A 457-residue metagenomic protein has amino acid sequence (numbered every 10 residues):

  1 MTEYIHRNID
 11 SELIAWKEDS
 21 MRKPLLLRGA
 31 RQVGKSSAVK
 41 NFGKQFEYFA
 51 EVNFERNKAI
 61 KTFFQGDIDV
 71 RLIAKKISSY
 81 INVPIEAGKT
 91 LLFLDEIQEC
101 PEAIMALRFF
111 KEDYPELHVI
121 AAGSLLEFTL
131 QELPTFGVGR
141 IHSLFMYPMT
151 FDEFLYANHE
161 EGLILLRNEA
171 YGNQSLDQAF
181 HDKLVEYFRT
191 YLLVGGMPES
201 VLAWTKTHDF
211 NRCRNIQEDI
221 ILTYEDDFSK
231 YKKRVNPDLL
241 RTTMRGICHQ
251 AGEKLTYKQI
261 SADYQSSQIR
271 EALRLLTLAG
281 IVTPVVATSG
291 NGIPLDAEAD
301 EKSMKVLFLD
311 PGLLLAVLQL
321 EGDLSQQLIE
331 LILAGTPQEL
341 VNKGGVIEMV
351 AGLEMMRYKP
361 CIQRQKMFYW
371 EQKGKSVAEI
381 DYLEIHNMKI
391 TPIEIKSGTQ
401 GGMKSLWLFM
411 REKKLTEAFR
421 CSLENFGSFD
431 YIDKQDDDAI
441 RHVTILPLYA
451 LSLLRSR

Functional and structural regions predicted by a protein language model:
M1-W16: N-terminal pre-Walker A segment at the start of P-loop NTPase domains
K35: Conserved lysine of the Walker
A38, F42: Hydrophobic positions on the alpha1 helix immediately C-terminal to the Walker A/P-loop
R56-G88: Short glycine-rich substrate-engagement loop in P-loop NTPases that contacts/grips substrate
Q131-H249: Interdomain motor-coupling "hinge/lid" segment immediately C-terminal to the ATP-binding subdomain of NTP-driven enzymes
V201-A378, E384: Accessory nucleic acid-recognition modules appended to NTPase machines
A351, M355, I380-T399, A418: Conserved catalytic cores of phosphodiester-cleaving nucleases, focusing on short active-site segments
F426-R457: Domain-level recognition of nuclease-like catalytic cores that cleave nucleotide substrates
